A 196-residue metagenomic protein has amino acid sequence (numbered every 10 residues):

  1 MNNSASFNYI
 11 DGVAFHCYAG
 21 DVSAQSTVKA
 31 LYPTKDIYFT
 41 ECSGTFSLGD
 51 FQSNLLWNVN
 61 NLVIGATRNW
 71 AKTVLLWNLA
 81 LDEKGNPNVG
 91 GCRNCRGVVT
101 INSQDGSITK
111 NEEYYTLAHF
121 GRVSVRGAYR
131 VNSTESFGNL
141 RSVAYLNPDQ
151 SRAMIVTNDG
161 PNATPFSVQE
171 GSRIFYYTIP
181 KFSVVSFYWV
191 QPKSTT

Functional and structural regions predicted by a protein language model:
M1-T196: Substrate-binding and catalytic surfaces of secreted/luminal carbohydrate-active proteins
